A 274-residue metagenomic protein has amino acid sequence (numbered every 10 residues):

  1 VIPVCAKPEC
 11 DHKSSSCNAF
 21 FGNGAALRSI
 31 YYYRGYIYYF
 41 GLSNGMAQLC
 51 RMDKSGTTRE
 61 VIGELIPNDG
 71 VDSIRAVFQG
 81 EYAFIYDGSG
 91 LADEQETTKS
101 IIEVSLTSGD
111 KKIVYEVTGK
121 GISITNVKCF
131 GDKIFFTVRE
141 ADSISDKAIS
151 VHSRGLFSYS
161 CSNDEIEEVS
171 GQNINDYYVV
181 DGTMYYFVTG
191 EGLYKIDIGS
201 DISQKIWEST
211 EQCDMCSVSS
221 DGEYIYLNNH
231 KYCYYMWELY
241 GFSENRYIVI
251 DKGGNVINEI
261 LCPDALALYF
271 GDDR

Functional and structural regions predicted by a protein language model:
V1-S14, A47-I66, E94-V117, S143-G171 (+2 more regions): Surface-exposed loop/turn elements that mediate protein-protein interactions on large endomembrane-trafficking
S15-Y31, N68-G80, K120-G131, G171-G182 (+2 more regions): Repeated scaffold domains used in trafficking and secretory/extracellular systems, primarily beta-propellers
L27-L65, G70-I101: A generic tandem-repeat structural signature
Y32, L42, K54, V77-Q79 (+10 more regions): Generic beta-strand structural signal
G35, G45, T57, E81 (+7 more regions): Beta-strand-connecting loop/turn residues
Y38-F40, F84-D87, F135-V138, Y186-F187 (+2 more regions): Residue position within the beta-strands of beta-propeller blades
S43, S89-L91, E140, G190 (+1 more regions): Residue-level signature of beta-propeller blades and closely related beta-rich strand-turn architectures in secreted
M215, S219, Y226-Y235, S243-N245: Loop/turn-rich, solvent-exposed surfaces of beta-rich toroidal or solenoidal domains
